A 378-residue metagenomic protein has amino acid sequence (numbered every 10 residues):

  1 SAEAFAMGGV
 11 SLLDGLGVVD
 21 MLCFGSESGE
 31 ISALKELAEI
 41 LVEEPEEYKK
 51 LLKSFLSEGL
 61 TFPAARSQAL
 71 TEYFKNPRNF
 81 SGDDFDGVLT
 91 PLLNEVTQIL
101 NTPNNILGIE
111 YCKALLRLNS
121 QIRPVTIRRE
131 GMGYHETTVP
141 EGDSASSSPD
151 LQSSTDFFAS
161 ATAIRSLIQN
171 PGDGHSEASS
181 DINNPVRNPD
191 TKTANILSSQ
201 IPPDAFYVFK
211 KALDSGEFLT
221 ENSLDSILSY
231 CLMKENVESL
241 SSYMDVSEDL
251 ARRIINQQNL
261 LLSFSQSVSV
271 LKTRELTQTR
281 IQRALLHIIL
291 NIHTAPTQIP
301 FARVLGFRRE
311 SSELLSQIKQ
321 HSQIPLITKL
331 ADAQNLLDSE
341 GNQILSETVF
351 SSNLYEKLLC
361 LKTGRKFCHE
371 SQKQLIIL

Functional and structural regions predicted by a protein language model:
S1-L378: Active-site cores that bind ATP or allylic diphosphates and position pyrophosphate for catalysis
